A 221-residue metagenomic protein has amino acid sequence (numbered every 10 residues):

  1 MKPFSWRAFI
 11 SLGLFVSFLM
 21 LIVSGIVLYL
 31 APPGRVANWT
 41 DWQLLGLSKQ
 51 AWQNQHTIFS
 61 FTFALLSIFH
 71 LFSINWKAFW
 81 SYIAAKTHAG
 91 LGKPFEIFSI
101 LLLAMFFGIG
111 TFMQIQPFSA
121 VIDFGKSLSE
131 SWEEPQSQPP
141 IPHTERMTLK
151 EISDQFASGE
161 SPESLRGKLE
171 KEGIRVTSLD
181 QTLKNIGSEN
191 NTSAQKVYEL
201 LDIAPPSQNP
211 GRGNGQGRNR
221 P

Functional and structural regions predicted by a protein language model:
M1-P221: Membrane-embedded alpha-helical bundles that constitute the cytochrome b-like, heme-associated redox core of multi-pass
